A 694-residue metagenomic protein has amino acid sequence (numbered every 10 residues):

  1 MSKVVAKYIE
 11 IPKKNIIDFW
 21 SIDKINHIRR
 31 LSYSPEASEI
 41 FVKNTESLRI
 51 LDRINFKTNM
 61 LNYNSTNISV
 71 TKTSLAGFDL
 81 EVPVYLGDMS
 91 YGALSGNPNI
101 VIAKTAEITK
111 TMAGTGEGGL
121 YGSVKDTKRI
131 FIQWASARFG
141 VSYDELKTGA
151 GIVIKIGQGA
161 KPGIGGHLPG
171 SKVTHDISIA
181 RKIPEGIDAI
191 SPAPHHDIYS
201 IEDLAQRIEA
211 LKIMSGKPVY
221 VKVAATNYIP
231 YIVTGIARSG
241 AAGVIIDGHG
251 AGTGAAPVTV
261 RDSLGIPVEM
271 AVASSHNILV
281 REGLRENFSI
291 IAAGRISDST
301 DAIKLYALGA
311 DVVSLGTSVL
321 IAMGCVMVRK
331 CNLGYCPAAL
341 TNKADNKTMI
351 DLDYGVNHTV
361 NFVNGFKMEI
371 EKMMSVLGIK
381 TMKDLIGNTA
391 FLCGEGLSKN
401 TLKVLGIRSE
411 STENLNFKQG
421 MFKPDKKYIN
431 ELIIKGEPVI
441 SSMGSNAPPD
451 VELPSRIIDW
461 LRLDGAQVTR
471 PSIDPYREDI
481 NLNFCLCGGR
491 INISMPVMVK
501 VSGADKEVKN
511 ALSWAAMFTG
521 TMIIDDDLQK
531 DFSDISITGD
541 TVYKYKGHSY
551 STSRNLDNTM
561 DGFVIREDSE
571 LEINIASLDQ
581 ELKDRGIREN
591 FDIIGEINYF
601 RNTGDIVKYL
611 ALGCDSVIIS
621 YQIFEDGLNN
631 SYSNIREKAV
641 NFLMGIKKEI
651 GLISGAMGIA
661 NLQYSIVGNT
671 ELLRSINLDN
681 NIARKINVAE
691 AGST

Functional and structural regions predicted by a protein language model:
M1-K172, D176, V356-I524, K530-I537 (+4 more regions): Conserved, well-structured core domains of diverse proteins
S65, G77, L86, Y91 (+12 more regions): Generic secondary-structure boundary/loop-capping signal
G77-L86, Q158-A160, L168-P169, I179-S191 (+5 more regions): N-terminal small/glycine-rich loop or linker at the start of catalytic domains across soluble metabolic enzymes
Y91, G96, G170, I179 (+9 more regions): Generic structural "secondary-structure junction" signal
M112-G116, Y220, S314, I523-D525 (+1 more regions): A structural signal for short, well-ordered beta-strand segments and their strand-loop junctions that often border
I130-I132, P192-I350, L397, Y543 (+6 more regions): Glycine-rich phosphate/ribose-binding loops and adjacent secondary-structure elements that form binding surfaces
I152-I201, N227, T253, N555-L556 (+1 more regions): Active-site cores of enzymes that catalyze phosphoryl transfer or operate on phosphate-rich substrates
I187, K367-M368, K647-K648: Short hydrophobic/aromatic segments of transmembrane alpha-helices and their interfaces
